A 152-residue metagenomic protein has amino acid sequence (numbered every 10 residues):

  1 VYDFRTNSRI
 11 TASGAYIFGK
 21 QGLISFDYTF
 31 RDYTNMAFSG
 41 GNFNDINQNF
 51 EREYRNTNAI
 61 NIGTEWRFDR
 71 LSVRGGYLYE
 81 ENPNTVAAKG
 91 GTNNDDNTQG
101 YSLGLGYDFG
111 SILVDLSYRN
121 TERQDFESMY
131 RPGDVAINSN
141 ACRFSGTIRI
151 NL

Functional and structural regions predicted by a protein language model:
V1-L152: Outer-membrane beta-barrel porins/channels
